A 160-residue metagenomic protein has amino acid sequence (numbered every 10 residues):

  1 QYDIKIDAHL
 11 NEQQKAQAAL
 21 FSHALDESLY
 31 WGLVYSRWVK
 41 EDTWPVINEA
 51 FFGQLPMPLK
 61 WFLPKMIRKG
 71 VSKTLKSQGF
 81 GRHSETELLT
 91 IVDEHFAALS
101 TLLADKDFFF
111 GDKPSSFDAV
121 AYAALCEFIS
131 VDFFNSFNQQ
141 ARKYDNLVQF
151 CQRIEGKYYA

Functional and structural regions predicted by a protein language model:
Q1-W61: GST-like domain detector, emphasizing the conserved glutathione-binding G-site in the N-terminal thioredoxin-like
E12-Q13, F109-S115: Structural motif
Q13, Q17-L20, E87-E94, A98 (+1 more regions): A non-catalytic, amphipathic alpha-helix used as a structural packing/dimerization or gating element in enzyme scaffolds
D26, F96-S100, E155: Structural signal for well-ordered, non-membrane alpha-helices
L59-M66, S84-E85: Active-site-proximal, substrate-binding regions of enzyme catalytic domains and RNA-binding/basic surfaces
K69-D107: A mid-sequence, solvent-exposed acidic-amphipathic segment
D112-S130: GST superfamily/GST-like fold recognition
A124-A160: Short His-centered aromatic/hydrophobic patch
